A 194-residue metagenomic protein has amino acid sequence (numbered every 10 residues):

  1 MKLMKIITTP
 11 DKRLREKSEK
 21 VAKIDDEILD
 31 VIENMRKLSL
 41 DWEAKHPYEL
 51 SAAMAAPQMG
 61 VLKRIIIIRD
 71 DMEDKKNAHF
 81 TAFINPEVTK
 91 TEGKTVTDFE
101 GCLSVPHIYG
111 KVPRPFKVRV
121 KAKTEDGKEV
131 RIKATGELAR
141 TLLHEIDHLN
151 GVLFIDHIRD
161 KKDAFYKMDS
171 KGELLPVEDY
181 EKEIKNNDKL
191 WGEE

Functional and structural regions predicted by a protein language model:
M1-E194: Positively charged
